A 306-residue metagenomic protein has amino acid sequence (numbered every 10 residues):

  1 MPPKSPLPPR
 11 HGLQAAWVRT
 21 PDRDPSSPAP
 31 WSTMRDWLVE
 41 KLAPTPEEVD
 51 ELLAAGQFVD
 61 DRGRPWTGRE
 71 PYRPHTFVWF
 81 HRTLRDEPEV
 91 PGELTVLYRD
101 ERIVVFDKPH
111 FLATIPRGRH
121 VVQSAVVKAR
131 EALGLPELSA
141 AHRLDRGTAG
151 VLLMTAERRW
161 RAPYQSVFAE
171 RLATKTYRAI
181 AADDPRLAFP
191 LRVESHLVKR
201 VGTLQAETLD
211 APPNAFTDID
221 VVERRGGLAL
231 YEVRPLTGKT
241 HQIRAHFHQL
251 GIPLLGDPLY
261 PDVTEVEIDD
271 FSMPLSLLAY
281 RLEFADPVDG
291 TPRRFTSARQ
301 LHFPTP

Functional and structural regions predicted by a protein language model:
M1-P306: RNA pseudouridine synthases
